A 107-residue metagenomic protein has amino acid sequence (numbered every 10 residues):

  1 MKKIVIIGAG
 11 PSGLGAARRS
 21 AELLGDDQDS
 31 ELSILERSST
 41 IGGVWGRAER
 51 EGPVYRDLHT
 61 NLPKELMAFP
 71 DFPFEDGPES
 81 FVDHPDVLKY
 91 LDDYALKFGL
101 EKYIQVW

Functional and structural regions predicted by a protein language model:
M1-G13: Beta1/beta-strand and adjacent pyrophosphate-binding region of the FAD-binding site in flavoprotein oxidoreductases
V5-I7, A21-G52: Glycine-rich FAD pyrophosphate-binding loop
A9-G10, I34, S80-H84, G99: Amphipathic alpha-helical protein-protein interaction segments
D27-S30, H84, D92, Y103: Dinucleotide-binding/catalytic capping subdomain of oxidoreductase cores
S33-L35, M67, Q105: Hydrophobic/aromatic beta-strand patches that form the interior of the parallel beta-sheet core in alpha/beta enzyme
R37-D93: Glycine-rich active-site loop/strand segments that organize a redox cofactor
F98-W107: A conserved beta-strand/loop element that lines the FAD pocket in flavoprotein oxidoreductases
